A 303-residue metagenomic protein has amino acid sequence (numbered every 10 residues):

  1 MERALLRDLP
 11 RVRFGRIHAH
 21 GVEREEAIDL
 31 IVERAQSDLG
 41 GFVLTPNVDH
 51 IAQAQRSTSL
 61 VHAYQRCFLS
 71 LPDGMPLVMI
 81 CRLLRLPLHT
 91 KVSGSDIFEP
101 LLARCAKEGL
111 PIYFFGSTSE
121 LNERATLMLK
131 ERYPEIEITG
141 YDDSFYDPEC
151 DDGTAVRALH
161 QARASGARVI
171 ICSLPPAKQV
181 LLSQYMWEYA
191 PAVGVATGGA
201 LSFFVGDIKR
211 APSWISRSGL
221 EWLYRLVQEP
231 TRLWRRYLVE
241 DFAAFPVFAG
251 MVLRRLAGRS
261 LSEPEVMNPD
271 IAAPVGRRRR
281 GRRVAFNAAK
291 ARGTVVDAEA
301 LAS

Functional and structural regions predicted by a protein language model:
M1-D96: N-terminal nucleotide/polyanion-binding subdomain common to many enzyme families
T58-R66, V180-G199: A short, gly/pro- and small-residue-rich
A63-M128, R132, T139: Portal/gating segments that form or line small-molecule/metal binding sites
P76-C81, A211, I215-N268: A transmembrane-helix-recognition feature enriched in membrane-embedded lipid enzymes and envelope glyco-/phospholipid
L77-M79, K178, A200-V205: Short gly/pro/ser/thr-enriched loop/turn and capping motifs at secondary-structure boundaries
L102-G109, F115-L174, V180-V193: Conserved nucleotide-cofactor-binding alpha/beta core module
D143-E149, A192-Q228: Short, flexible loop segments at boundaries between secondary-structure elements
V239-S303: Short linear elements at protein peripheries
